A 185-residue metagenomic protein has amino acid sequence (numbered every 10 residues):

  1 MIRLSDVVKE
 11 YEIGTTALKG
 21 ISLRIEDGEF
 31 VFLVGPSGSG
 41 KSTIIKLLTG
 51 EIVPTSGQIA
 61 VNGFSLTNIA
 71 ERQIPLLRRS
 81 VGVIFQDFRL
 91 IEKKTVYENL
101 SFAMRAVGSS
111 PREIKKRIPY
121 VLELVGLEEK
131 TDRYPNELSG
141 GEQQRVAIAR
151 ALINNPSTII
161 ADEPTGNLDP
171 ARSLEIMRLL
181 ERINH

Functional and structural regions predicted by a protein language model:
M1, E10-G20, A70: A short, flexible loop at the N-terminus of ABC-type nucleotide-binding domains that lies
T49: Helix-to-loop junction immediately C-terminal to a conserved catalytic motif
G57-S65: Conserved ABC transporter NBD signature motif
D87, I153-S157: A short, proline-enriched helix->beta-strand linker immediately N-terminal to the Walker B motif in ABC-type P-loop
K94-S101: Short coil-to-helix segment of the ABC ATPase nucleotide-binding domain corresponding to the Q-loop/switch region
Y134-L138, E142-Q144: Conserved ABC ATPase signature
I159-D162: Catalytic Walker B motif of ABC-type/P-loop ATPase nucleotide-binding domains
